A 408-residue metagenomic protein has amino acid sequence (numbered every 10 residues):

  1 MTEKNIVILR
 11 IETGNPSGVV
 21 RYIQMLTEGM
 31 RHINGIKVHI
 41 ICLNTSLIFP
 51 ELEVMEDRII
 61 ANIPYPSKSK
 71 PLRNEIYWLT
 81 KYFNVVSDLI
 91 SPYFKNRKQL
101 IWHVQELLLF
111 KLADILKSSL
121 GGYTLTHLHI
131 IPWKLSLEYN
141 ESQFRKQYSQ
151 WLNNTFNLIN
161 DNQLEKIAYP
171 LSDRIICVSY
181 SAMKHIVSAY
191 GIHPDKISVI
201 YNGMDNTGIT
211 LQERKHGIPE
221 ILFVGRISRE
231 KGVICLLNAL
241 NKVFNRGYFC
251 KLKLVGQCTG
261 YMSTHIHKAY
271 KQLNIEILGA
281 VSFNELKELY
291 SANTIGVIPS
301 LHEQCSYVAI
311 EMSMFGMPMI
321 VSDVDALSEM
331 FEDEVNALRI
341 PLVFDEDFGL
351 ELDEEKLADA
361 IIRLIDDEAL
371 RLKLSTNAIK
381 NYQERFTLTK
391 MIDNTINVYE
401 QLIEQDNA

Functional and structural regions predicted by a protein language model:
R21-E28, P219, F223, S228-K242: A conserved mid-protein helix/loop that constitutes part of the nucleotide-sugar donor-binding site
V104-L109, L128-H129: Short His-centered aromatic/hydrophobic patch
P132, S149-I175: Membrane-proximal helix-turn-helix segments that form the acceptor-binding/catalytic region of lipid-linked
S181, G203: Carbohydrate-associated surface elements
V224, K251-T264, G279: Glycosyltransferase donor-sugar binding loop
S263-N284: Nucleotide-activated donor-binding/catalytic signature segment of Leloir-type glycosyltransferases, i.e., the conserved
L301: Aromatic "clamp/platform" in nucleotide-sugar-dependent glycosyltransferases that forms part of the donor/acceptor
P318-V321, S328-F331: Short hydrophobic beta-strand element within catalytic cores of glycosyltransferases and related nucleotide-activated
